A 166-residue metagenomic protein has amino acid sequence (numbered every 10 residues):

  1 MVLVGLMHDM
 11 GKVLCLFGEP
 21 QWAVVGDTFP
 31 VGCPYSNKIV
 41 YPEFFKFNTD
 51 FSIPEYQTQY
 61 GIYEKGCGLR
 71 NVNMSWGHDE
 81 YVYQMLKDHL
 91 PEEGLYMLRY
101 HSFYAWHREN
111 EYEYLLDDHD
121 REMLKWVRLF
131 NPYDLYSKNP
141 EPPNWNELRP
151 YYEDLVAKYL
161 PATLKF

Functional and structural regions predicted by a protein language model:
M1-N146: Divalent metal-dependent catalytic cores for phosphoryl transfer on phosphate-bearing substrates
R149-F166: C-terminal helix/juxtamembrane-tail motif
